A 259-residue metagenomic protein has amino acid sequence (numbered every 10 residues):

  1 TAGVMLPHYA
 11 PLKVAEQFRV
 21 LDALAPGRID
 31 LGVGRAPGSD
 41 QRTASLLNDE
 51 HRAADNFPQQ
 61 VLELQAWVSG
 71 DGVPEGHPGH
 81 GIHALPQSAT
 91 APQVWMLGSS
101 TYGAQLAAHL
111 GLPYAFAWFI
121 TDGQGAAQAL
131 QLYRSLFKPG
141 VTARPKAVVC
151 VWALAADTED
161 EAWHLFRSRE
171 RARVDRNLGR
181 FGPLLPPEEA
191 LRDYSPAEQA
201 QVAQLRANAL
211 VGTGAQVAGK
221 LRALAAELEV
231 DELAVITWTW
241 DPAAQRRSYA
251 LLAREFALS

Functional and structural regions predicted by a protein language model:
A2-L12, S88-G98, L205-G214: Active-site mouth loops of central-metabolism enzymes
V4-L6, G34-G38, S99, F119-T121 (+2 more regions): Active-site beta-loop-alpha junctions enriched in small/polar residues
L6-G72, D122: Flexible, glycine-rich active-site loops centered on histidine and acidic residues that chelate a metal or position
A25-G27, A108-A115, E170, E229: Glycine-enriched alpha-helix->loop->beta-strand junction motifs that scaffold or abut catalytic
R28-G32, Q93-W95, P113-A115, K146-C150 (+1 more regions): Structural preference for beta-strand elements that scaffold enzyme active sites
H51-H83, Q124-D231: An alpha-helical appendage that flanks or caps ligand/catalytic pockets
Y102-Q124, A129: A conserved active-site cap/scaffold subdomain adjacent to cofactor or substrate pockets
G219, A225-S259: Generic C-terminus detector
